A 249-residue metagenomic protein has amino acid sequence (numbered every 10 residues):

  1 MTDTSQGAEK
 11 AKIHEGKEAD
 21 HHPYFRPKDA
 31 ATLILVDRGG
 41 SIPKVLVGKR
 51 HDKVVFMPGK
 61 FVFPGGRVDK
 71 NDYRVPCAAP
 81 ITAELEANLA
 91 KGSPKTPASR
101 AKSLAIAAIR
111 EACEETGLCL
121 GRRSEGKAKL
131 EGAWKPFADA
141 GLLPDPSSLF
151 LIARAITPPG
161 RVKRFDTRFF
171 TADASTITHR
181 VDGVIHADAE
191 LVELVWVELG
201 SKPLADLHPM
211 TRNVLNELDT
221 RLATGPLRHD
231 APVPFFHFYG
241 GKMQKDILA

Functional and structural regions predicted by a protein language model:
M1-A249: N-terminal leader/linker segments that precede catalytic domains of diphosphate-processing enzymes
